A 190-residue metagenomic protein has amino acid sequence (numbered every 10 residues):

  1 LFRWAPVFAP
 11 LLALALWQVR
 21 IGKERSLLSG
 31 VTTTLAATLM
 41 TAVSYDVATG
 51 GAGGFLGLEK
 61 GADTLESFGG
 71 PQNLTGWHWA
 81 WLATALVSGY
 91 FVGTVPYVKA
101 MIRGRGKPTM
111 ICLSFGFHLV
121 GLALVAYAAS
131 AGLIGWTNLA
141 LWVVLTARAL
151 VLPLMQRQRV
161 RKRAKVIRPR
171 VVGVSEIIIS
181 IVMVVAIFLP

Functional and structural regions predicted by a protein language model:
L1-A9, G61, T75-G89, G135-V143: Structural signature of hydrophobic alpha-helical transmembrane segments
L1-V47: Hydrophobic alpha-helical segments and helix pairs
F8-Q18, A37-M40, L86-P96, A140-L154: Alpha-helical transmembrane segments and their membrane-interface exit regions
A15-L35, M101-F115, P153-I177: Interhelical loop and helix-boundary elements at the membrane-water interface of polytopic inner-membrane proteins
G30-R105: Hydrophobic, aromatic-enriched interface-forming segments
V31-D46, I111-V125, V171-I187: Small-residue-rich segments of transmembrane alpha-helices in multi-pass membrane proteins, especially helix faces
F91-A131: A mid-sequence, solvent-exposed acidic-amphipathic segment
L122-P190: C-terminal transmembrane-bundle signature of multipass membrane proteins, characterized by strong activation on
